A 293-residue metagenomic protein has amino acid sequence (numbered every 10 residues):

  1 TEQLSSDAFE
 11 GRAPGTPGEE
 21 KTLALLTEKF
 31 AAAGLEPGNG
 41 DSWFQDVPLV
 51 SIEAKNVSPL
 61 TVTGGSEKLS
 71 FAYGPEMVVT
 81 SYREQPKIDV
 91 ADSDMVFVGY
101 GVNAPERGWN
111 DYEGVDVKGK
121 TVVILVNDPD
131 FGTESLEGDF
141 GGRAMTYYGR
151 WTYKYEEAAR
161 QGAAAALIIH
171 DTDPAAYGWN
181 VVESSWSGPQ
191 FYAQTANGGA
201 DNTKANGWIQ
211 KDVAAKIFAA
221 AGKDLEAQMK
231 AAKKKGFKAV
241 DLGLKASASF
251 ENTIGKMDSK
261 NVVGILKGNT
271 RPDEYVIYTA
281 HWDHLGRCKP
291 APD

Functional and structural regions predicted by a protein language model:
T1-G11: Acidic/histidine-rich, surface-exposed loop or edge segments in extracytoplasmic proteins
Q3, P17-K29, S42, R150-E157 (+3 more regions): Extracytoplasmic/secreted proteins, especially bacterial periplasmic and envelope-associated proteins
L4, F30, Q210, K256-P290: Acidic/His- and Gly-rich active-site-bordering loop/insert found across diverse amide/peptide-bond hydrolases
S5, F30, G34, L167 (+2 more regions): Structural signal for hydrophobic packing residues in well-ordered secondary-structure cores of soluble enzyme domains
A8, P129, D173, W282-D283: Short, glycine/serine-rich, charged loops/turns that create anion-binding and catalytic segments at active sites
E10-L136, A193, V240-G243, S249-I254 (+1 more regions): Noncatalytic luminal/extracellular "stalk/propeptide" segments of secretory-pathway proteins
Y73-N197, N202-A205, K267, P272 (+1 more regions): Extracellular/luminal Protease-associated
R160-D173, Y177, E183-N261: Long, well-ordered, tryptophan-enriched scaffold segments
